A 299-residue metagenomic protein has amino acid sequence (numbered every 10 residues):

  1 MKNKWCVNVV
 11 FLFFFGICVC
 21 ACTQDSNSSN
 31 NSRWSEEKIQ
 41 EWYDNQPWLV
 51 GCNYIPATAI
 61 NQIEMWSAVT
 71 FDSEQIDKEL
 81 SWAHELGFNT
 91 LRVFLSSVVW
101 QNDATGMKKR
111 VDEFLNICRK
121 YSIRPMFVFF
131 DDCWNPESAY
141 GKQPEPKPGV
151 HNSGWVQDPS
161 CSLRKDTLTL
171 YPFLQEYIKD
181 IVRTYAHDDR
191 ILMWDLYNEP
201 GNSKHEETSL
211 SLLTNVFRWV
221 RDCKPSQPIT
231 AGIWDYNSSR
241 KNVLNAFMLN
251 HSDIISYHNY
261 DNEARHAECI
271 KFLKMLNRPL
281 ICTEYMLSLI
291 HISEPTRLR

Functional and structural regions predicted by a protein language model:
M1-V10: Bacterial N-terminal signal peptides that target proteins for export
V9-C18: Bacterial N-terminal signal peptides
V10, S26, L298-R299: Compositionally biased non-globular segments, especially hydrophobic aliphatic-rich helices of signal peptides
V19-S32: Bacterial Sec-dependent signal peptides at the C-terminal "C-region" and cleavage site
N30-I254, H258-E268, M275-R278, L289-I290: Active-site mouth of glycoside hydrolases
H291-R299: Single conserved hydrophobic/aromatic residue that forms the stacking wall/gate of nucleotide- or nucleobase-binding
